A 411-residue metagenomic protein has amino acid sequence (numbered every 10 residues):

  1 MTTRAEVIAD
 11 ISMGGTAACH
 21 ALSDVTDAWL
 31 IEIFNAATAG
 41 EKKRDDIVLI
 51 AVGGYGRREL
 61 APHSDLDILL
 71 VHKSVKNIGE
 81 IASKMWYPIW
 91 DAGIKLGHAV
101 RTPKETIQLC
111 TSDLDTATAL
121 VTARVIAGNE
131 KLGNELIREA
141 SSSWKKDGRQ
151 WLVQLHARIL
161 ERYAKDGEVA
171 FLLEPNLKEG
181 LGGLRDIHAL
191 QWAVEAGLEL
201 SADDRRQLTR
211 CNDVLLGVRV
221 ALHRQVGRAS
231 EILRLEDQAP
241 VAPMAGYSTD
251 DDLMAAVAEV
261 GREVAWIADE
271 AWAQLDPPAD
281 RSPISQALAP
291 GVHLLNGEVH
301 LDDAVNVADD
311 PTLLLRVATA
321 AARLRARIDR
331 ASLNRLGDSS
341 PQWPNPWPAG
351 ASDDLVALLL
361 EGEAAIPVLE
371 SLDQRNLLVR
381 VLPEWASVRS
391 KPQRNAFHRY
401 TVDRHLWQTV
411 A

Functional and structural regions predicted by a protein language model:
M1-A51, R58-L60, S64-A396: Non-catalytic interface/linker regions that flank or bridge core catalytic/transmembrane domains
N395, Y400-R404: Large, well-folded core regions of big proteins
